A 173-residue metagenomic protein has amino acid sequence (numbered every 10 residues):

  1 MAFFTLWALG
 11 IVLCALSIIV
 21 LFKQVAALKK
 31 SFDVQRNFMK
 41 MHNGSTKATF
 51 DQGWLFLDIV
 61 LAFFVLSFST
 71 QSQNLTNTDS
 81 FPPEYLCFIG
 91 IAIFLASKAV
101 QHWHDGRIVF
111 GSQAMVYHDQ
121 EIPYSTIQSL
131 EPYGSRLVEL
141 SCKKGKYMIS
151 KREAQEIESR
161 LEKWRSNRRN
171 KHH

Functional and structural regions predicted by a protein language model:
M1-F64: N-terminal membrane-targeting/pre-transmembrane regions
N43-Q52, V116-E139: Cytosolic juxtamembrane regulatory segments of multi-pass membrane proteins
W54-V65, V109-V116, G134-K146: Juxtamembrane/interfacial segments around transmembrane helices
S67-D105: Transmembrane alpha-helices and immediately adjacent membrane-cytoplasm interface residues in multi-pass integral
A92-I122, Q128-S129: Conserved beta-hairpin
E139-W164: Canonical phosphoinositide-binding patch of PH/PH-like domains
N167-H173: Short, charged juxtamembrane terminal tails flanking transmembrane helices
